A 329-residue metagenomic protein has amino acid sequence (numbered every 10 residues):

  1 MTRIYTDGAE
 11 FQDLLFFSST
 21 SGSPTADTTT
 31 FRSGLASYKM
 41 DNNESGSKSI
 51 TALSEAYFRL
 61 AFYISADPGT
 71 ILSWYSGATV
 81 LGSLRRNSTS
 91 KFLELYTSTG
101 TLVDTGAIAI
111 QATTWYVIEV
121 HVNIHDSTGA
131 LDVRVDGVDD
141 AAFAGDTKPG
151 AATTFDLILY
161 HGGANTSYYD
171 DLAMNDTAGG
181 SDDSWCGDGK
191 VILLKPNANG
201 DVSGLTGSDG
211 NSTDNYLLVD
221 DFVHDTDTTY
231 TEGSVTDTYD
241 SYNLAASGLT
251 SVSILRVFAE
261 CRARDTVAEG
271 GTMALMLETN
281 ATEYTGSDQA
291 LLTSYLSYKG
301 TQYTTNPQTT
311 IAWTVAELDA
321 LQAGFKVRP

Functional and structural regions predicted by a protein language model:
E10-N42, L81, D201-D227: Extracellular glycan-recognition surfaces and repeat-rich motifs
K39-L93: Secretory/extracellular carbohydrate-interaction modules and structurally similar beta-sandwich "look-alikes"
T51-E55, A61-D67, H121-N123, E260-T266 (+1 more regions): Solvent-exposed strand-to-loop "edge" motifs in beta-rich extracellular domains
F58, T113-H125, V133: Short tryptophan-centered beta-strand motifs in secreted/extracellular beta-sheet-rich domains of glycan-recognition
D67-Y75, G129-L131, V267-L277: Beta-strand acidic-aromatic groove motif in beta-rich domains, primarily in extracellular
Y96-V117: Short, aromatic/His-centered strand-loop micro-motif at the edge of beta-sheets
F143-D170: Flexible glycan-contacting loops in extracellular carbohydrate-active proteins
A164-P329: Disulfide-rich extracellular domains of secreted proteins
